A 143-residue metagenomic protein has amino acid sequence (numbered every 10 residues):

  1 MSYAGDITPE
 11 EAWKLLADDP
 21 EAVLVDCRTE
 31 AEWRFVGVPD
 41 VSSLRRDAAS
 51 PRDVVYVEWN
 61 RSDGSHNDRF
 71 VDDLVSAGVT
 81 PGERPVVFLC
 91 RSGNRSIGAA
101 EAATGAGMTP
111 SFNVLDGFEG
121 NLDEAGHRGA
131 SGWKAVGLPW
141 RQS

Functional and structural regions predicted by a protein language model:
M1-V23, E30-P85, S96-S143: Rhodanese-like catalytic fold shared by cysteine-dependent sulfurtransferases and DSP/PTP-type phosphatases
F88-L89: Short, surface-exposed ligand- or partner-binding patches at beta-edge/loop junctions that are enriched in aromatics
